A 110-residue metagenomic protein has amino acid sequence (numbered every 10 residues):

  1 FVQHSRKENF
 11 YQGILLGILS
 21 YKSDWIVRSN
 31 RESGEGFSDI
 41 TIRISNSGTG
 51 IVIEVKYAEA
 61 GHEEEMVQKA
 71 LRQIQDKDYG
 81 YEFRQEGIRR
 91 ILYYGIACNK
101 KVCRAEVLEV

Functional and structural regions predicted by a protein language model:
F1-V110: Structural signature of nuclease core domains in nucleic-acid processing machines
